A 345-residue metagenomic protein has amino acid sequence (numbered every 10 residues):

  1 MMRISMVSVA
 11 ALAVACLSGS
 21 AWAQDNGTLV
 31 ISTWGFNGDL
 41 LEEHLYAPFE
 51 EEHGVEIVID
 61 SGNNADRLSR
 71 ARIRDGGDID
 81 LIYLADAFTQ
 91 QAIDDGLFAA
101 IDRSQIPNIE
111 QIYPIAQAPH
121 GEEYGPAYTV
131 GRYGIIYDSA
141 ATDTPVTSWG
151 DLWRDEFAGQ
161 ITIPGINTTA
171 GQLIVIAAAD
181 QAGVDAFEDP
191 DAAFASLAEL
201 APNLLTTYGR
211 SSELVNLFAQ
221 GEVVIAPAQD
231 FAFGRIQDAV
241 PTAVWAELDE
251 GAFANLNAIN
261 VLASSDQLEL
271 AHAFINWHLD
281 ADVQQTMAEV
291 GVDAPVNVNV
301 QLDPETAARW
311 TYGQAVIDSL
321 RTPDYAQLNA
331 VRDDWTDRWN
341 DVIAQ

Functional and structural regions predicted by a protein language model:
Q24-Q91: Early extracytoplasmic/lumenal segment of secretory-pathway proteins
G35-E42, D78-I79, Y83-E222: Extracytoplasmic ligand-binding site segments that recognize negatively charged/polar headgroups
F88-Q91, A219-Q220, V224-T242: A ligand-binding cleft/hinge motif common to bilobed small-molecule-binding domains
A99-N108, G125, W153, P241-F253 (+1 more regions): Short beta-strand->loop
G131, F194-L200, Y208, A239-A263: Periplasmic-binding protein-like
G134-A141, A179-D180, N255-Q267, T286-E289: A bilobed periplasmic-binding-protein/Venus flytrap-type ligand-binding module shared by bacterial periplasmic
F253, L262-L320: Mature extracytoplasmic/periplasmic domains
D318-Q345: Conserved C-terminal helix/tail region of periplasmic/extracytoplasmic solute-binding proteins
